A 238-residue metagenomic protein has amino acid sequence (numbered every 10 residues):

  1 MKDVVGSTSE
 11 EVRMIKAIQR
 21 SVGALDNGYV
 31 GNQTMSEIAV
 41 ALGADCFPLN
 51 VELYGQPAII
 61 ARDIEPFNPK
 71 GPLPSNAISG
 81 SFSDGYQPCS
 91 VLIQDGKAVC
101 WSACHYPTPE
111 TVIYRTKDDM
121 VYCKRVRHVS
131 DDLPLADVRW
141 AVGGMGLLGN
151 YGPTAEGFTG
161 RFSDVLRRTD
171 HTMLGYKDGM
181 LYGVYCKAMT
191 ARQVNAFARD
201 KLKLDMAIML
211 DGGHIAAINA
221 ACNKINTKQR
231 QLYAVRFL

Functional and structural regions predicted by a protein language model:
M1-V40: Short acidic, glycine/serine/threonine-rich helix-capping segments at coil-helix boundaries
S36-L238: Gly/Ser/Thr/Pro-rich low-complexity, intrinsically disordered segments
